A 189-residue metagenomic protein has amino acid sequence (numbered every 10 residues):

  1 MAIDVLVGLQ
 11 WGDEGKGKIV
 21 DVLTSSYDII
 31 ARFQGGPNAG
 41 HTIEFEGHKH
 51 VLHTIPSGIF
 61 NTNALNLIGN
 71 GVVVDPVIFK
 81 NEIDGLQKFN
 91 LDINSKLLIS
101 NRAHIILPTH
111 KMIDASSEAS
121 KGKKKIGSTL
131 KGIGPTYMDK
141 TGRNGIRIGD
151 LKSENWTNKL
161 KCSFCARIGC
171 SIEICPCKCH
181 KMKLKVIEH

Functional and structural regions predicted by a protein language model:
M1-K159, S163: Non-transmembrane, aqueous-exposed alpha-helical and coiled segments at domain scale
L160-H189: Catalytic phosphate/metal-binding cores of nucleic-acid and nucleotide-processing enzymes, i.e., regions that mediate
